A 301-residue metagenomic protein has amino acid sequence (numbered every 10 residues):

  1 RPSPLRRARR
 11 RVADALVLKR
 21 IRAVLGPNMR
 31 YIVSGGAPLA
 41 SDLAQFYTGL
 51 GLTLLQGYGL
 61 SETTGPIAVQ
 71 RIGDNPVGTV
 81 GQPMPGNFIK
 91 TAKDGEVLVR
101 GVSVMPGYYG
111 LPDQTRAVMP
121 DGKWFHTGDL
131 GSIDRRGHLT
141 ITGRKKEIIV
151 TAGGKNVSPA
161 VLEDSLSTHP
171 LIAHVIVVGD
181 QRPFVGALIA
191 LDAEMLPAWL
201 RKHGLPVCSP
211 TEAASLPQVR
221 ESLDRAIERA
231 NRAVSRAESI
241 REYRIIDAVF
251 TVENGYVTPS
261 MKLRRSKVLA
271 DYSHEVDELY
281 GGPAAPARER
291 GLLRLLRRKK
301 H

Functional and structural regions predicted by a protein language model:
R1-N75, F88, A173: Gly/Ser/Thr-rich phosphate-binding loop
R1-R30, A193-A233: Alpha-helical "lid/cap" subdomains adjacent to substrate-binding clefts that gate access and reposition the ligand
G59-T63, T127, T151-A152, T258: Ser/Thr-glycine-rich phosphate-binding loops at phosphate-binding pockets of nucleotides, nucleotide cofactors
N75-G78, G95-V97, P106, L139 (+6 more regions): Glycine-centered loop/turn positions within well-structured domains that cap or flank conserved ligand/cofactor-binding
P83, N87-T151, T168: Conserved ATP-binding/catalytic segment of the ANL
V104, H138-S167, L196-P217, R236-I240 (+2 more regions): Adenylate-forming
L130, H169-M195: C-terminal boundary motif of the adenylate-forming
I149, H174-V177, P183, D224-H301: Conserved C-terminal "lid"/linker of ANL adenylate-forming enzymes
